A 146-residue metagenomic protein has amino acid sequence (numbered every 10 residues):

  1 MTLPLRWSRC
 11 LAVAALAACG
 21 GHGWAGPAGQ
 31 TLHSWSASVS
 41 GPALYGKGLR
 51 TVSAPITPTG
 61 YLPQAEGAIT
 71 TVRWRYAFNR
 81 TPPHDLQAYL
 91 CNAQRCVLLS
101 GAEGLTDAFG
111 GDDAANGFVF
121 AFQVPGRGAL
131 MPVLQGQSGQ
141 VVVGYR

Functional and structural regions predicted by a protein language model:
M1-L11: Bacterial N-terminal signal peptides that target proteins for export
A12-V13, G23: Cleavable N-terminal signal peptides
C19-G20: N-terminal signal peptide c-region/cleavage motif recognized by signal peptidases
W24-R146: Disulfide-rich extracellular domains of secreted proteins
